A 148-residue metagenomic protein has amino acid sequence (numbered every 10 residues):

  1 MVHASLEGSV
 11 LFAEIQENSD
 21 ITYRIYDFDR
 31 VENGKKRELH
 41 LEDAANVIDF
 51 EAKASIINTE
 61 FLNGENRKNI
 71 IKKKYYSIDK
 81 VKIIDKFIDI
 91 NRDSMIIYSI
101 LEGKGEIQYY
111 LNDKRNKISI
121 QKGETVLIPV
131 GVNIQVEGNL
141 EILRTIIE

Functional and structural regions predicted by a protein language model:
V2-T22, V130-E148: Ligand-binding loop in jelly-roll beta-barrel domains
G8, I83-D113, K122: Glycine- and acidic-residue-biased ligand/ion/polar-headgroup-sensing regions
F12-E14, I78-K80, I97, T125-L127: Conserved hydrophobic/aromatic beta-strand scaffold that supports enzyme active sites
Y23-K86, R92-M95: C-terminal amphipathic alpha-helical segment
E32-K35, I97-L101, I146-I147: Short, low-complexity, polar/charged sequence segments that are solvent-exposed and flexible
K104, Y109-E148: Generic C-terminus detector
